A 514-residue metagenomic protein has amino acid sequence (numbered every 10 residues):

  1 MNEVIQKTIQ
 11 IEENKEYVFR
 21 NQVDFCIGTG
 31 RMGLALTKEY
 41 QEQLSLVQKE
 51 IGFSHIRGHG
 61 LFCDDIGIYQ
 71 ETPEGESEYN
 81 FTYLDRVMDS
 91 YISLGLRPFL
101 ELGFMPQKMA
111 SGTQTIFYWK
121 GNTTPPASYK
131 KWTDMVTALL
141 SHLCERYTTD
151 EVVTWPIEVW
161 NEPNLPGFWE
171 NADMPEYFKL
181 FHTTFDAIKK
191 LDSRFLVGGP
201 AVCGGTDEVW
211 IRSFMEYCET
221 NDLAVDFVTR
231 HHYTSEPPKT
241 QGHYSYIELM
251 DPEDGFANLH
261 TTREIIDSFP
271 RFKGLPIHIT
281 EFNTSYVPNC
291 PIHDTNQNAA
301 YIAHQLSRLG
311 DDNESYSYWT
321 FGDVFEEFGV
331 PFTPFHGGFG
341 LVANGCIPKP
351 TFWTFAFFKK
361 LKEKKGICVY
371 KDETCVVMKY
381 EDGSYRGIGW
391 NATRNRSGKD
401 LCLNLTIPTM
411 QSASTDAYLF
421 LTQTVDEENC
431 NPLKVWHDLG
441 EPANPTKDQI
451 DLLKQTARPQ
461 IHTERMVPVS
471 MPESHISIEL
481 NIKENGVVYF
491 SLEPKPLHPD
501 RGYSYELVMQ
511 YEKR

Functional and structural regions predicted by a protein language model:
M1-G52, E484, L492-R514: Mature N-terminal, pre-catalytic/accessory segment of carbohydrate-active enzymes
E13, L34-Q48, E208-C218, A299-Q305: Short, acidic/polar
C26, Y91, L139, I157 (+9 more regions): Conserved, mostly hydrophobic/aromatic
Q43, S235-C290, E314-D323: Glycoside hydrolase catalytic-domain groove-lining segments
I51-M250, V287: Substrate-binding cleft and catalytic face of glycoside hydrolase catalytic domains, especially the flexible beta-alpha
I279-D400: Aromatic/acidic polysaccharide-binding cleft in carbohydrate-active enzymes
D372-E441, E484-P496: Carbohydrate-binding surface patches
A443-R514: C-terminal beta-strand-rich structural cap/linker in extracellular carbohydrate-active enzymes
